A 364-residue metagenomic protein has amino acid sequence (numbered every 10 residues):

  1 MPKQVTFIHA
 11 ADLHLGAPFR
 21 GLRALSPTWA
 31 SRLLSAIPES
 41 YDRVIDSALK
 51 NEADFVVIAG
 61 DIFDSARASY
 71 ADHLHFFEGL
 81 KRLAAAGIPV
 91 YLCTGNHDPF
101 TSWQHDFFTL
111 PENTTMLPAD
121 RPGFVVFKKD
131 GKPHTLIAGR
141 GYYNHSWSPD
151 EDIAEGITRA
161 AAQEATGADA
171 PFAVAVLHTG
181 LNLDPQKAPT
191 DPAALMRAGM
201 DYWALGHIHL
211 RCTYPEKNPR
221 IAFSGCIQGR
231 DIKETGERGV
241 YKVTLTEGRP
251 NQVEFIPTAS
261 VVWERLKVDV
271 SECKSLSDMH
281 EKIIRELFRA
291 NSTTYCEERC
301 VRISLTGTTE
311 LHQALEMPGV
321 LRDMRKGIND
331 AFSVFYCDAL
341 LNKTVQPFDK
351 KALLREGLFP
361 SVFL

Functional and structural regions predicted by a protein language model:
M1-H73: N-terminal active-site segment of His-dependent metallophosphoesterases
M1-W29, R238, T244-D269: Domain-start "cap" segments at the beginnings of catalytic or binding domains
R20, S26-P27, F55, A66-Q252: His/Asp/Glu-rich metal-coordinating catalytic cores of metallo-dependent phosphodiesterases/hydrolases acting on
P38, D42-L49, L74-F77, I153-T158 (+1 more regions): Amphipathic, non-transmembrane alpha-helical secondary structure
R43, L74-R82, G319, D323: Alpha-helical scaffolding segments of alpha/beta enzyme cores, especially the outer helices of TIM-barrel or partial
L49-N51, A161-E164, L287-C296: Phosphate/pyrophosphate-binding loops at sites that engage ATP/ADP/AMP, CoA/4′-phosphopantetheine, polyphosphate
T258-L364: Accessory, non-catalytic peripheral segments of nucleic-acid enzymes
